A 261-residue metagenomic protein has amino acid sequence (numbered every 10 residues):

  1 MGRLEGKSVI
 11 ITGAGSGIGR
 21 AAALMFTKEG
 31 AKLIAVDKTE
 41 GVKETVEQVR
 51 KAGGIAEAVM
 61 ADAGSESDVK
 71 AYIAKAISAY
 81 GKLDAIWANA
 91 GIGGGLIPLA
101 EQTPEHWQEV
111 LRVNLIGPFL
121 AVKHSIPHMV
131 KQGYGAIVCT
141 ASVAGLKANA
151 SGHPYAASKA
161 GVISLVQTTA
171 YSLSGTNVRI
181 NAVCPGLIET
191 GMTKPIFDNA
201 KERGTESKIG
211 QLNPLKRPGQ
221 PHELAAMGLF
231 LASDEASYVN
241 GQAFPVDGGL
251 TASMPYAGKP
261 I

Functional and structural regions predicted by a protein language model:
G15-S16: Conserved glycine-rich cofactor-binding loop
L96, L229, N240-I261: Short C-terminal tail/terminal secondary-structure segment of NAD(P)H-dependent dehydrogenase/reductase domains
I97-L99, H106-Q108, I209: Substrate-binding pocket helix/loop in short-chain dehydrogenase/reductase
V122, S158, V166: Active-site helix of classical SDR
P127, Y171-G175, S237: Alpha-helical segment proximal to the catalytic Tyr-Lys
S142: Residue(s) in the substrate-gating loop at a strand-loop-helix junction that position the organic substrate next
S174, R179, C184, V239-G241: Short, small/polar-rich loop/turn modules that mediate ligand/substrate recognition or access, typified
